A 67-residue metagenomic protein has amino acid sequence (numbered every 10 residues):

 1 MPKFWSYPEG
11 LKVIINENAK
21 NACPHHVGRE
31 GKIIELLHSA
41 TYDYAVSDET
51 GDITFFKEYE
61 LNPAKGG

Functional and structural regions predicted by a protein language model:
P2-G67: Basic/aromatic-rich interaction segments and small domains that mediate binding to polyanionic partners
